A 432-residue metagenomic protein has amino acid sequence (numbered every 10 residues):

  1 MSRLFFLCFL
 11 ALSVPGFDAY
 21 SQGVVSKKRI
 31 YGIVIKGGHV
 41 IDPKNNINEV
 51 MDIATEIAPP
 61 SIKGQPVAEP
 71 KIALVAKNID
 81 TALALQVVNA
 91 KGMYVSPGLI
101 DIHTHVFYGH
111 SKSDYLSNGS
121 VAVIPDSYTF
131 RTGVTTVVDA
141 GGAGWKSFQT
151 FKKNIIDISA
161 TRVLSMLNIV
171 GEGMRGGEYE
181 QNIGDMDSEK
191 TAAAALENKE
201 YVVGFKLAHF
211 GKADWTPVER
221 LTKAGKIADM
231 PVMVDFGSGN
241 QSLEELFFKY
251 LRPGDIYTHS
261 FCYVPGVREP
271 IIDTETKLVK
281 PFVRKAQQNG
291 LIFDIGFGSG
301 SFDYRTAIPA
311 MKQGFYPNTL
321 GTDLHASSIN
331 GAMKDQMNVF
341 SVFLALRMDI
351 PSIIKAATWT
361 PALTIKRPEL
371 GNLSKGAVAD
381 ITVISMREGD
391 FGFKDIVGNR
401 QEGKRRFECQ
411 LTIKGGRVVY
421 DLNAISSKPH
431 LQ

Functional and structural regions predicted by a protein language model:
M1-V24: Bacterial Sec-dependent N-terminal signal peptides
G23-V34, H39-G98: Histidine-rich, glycine-flanked metal-binding segment
G38, I53, G92, H103 (+9 more regions): Divalent metal-coordination and catalytic microenvironments
T81-D157: Metal-associated gating/positioning segment near the N- to mid-region
V123-A208: Divalent-metal coordination cores built from histidine and acidic residues
G204-P309, F315-N330: Active-site core of metal-dependent hydrolases
R305-E388: His/Asp/Glu-enriched, well-ordered alpha-helical/loop segment that forms or immediately abuts the divalent-metal
V378-H430: C-terminal cap of metal-dependent C-N hydrolases
